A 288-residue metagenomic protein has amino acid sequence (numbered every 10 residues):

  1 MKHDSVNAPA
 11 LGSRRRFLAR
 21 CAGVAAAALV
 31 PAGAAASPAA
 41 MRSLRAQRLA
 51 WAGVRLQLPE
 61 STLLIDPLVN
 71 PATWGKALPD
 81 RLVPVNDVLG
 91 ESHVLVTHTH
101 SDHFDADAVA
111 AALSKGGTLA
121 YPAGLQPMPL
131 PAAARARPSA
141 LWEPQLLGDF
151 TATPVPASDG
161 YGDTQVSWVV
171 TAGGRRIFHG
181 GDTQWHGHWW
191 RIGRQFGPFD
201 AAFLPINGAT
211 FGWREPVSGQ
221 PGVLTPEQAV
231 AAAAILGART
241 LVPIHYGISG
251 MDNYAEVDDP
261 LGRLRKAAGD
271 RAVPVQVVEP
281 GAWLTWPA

Functional and structural regions predicted by a protein language model:
M1-S13: N-terminal secretory signal peptides
A10-A19, A26-M41: N-terminal twin-arginine translocation
S37-R42, L119-R175, R263-P287: Metallo-beta-lactamase
R42, R48-L58, L146-D200, G219-L224: Catalytic core of the metallo-beta-lactamase
L58-T99, A106-A110, G160-G162, W185-G197: Pre-active-site segment of Zn-dependent metallo-hydrolases
I65-D66, G90-D102, A120-A123, F178-G181 (+3 more regions): Active-site neighborhood of phospho(di)ester-bond hydrolases with catalytic His/Asp-centered motifs
L82-Q145: Active-site HxH/HxHxD metal-binding segment of metal-dependent hydrolases
G187-P280: Cap/insert and terminal regions of metallo-dependent hydrolase folds
